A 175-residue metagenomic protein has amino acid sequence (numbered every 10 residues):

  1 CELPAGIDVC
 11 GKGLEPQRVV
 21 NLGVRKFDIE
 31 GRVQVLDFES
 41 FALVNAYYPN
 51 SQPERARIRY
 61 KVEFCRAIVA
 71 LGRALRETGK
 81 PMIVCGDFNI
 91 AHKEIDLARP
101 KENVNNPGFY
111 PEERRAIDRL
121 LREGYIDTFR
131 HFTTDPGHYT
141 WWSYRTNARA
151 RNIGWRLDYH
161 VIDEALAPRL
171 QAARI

Functional and structural regions predicted by a protein language model:
C1, A5, L43, L71-E94 (+2 more regions): Active-site beta-strand/loop signature of hydrolases that rely on acidic residues for catalysis
C1, R18-N21, K93-I175: Metal-dependent phosphoester-hydrolase catalytic domains
C1-P53: Structured beta-strand-rich core segments of catalytic domains in phosphoester-bond hydrolases
V20, K26-D28, R59-R76: Internal catalytic-core helix/loop-beta-alpha segment that presents or stabilizes conserved functional determinants
G23-V24, P49-C65, K101-N105: Surface-exposed cleft-lining segments at the edges of enzyme active sites
R25-K26, Q34-V35, A74, I117-D118 (+1 more regions): Short secondary-structure boundary/capping segments
V33, K61, C65-G72, M82 (+2 more regions): Hydrophobic, well-ordered secondary-structure segments
Y47-P49, N89-A91, T133: Catalytic metal-binding/acid-base residues of hydrolase active sites
